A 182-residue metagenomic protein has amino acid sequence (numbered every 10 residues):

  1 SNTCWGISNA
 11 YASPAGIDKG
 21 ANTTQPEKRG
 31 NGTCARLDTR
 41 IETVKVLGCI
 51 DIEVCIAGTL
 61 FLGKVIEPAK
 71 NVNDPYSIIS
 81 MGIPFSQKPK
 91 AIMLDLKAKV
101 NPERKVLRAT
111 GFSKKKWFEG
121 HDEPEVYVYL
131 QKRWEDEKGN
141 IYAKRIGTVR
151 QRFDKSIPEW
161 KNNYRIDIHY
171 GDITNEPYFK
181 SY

Functional and structural regions predicted by a protein language model:
S1-V46: Extracellular glycan-recognition surfaces and repeat-rich motifs
R40, D95-E103, V126-E135: Short glycine-rich beta-strand segments
K45-G48, D74-I83, Y164-Y178: Signal that preferentially marks extracellular ectodomain short beta-strand elements of beta-sandwich modules
I52-I92, S156-I157: Extracellular/lumenal carbohydrate-interaction signature centered on repeated Trp-anchored short motifs
P84-M93, A98, P102-R104, H121: Extended extracellular/luminal ectodomain segments enriched in beta-structured repeat modules
A91-K97, L107, Y127-Y129, R165-H169: Residues within well-ordered beta-strands of beta-sheet-rich folds
L107-V126: Short coil-to-beta strand junction motifs in C2/discoidin
Q131-F179: Extracellular carbohydrate recognition and processing domains and analogous Trp-centered ligand-binding platforms
